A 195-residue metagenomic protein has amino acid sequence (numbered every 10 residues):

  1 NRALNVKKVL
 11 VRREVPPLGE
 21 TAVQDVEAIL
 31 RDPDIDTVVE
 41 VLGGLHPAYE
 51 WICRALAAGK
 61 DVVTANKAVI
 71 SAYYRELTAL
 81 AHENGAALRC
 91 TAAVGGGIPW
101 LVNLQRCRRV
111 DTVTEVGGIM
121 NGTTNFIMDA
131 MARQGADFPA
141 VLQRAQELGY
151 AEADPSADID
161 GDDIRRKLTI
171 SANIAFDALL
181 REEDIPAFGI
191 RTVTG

Functional and structural regions predicted by a protein language model:
N1, R13-E14, L30, H46 (+9 more regions): Structural signal for hydrophobic packing residues in well-ordered secondary-structure cores of soluble enzyme domains
N1-K60: N-terminal glycine-/serine-/threonine-rich beta1-alpha1-beta2 phosphate-ribose binding loop of Rossmann-like
R2-A3, A22, L45, I70 (+7 more regions): Generic structural signal for well-ordered, non-membrane alpha-helical segments in soluble metabolic enzymes
A22-Q24, T37-E40, V63-A65, L88-A92 (+1 more regions): General beta-strand structural signal in soluble alpha/beta enzymes
A48-A58, A65-R106: Rossmann-fold NAD(P)-binding glycine/threonine-rich loop
H82-A151, G161-D163: Rossmann-like NAD(P)H-binding beta-loop-alpha module
A140-G195: Substrate-binding/catalytic subdomain of NAD(P)-dependent oxidoreductase enzymes
